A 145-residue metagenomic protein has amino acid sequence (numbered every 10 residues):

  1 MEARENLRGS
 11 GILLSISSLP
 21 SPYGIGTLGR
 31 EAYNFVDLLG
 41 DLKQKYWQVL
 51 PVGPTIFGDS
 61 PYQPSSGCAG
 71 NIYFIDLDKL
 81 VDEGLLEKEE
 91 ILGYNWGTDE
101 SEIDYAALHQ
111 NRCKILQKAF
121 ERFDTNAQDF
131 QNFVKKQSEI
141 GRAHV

Functional and structural regions predicted by a protein language model:
E2-R142: Acidic/aromatic-lined carbohydrate-recognition and catalytic surfaces of CAZymes acting on diverse glycans
